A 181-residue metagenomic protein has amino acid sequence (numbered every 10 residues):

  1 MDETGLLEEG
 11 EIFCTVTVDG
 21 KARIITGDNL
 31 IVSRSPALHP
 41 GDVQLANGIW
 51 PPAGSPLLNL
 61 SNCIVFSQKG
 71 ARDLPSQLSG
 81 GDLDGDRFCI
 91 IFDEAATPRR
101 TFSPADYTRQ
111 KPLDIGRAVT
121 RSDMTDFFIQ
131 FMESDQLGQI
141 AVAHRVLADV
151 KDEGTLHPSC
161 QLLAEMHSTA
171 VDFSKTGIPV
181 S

Functional and structural regions predicted by a protein language model:
M1-S181: Core catalytic machinery and nucleic-acid-binding channels of phosphodiester-processing enzymes
